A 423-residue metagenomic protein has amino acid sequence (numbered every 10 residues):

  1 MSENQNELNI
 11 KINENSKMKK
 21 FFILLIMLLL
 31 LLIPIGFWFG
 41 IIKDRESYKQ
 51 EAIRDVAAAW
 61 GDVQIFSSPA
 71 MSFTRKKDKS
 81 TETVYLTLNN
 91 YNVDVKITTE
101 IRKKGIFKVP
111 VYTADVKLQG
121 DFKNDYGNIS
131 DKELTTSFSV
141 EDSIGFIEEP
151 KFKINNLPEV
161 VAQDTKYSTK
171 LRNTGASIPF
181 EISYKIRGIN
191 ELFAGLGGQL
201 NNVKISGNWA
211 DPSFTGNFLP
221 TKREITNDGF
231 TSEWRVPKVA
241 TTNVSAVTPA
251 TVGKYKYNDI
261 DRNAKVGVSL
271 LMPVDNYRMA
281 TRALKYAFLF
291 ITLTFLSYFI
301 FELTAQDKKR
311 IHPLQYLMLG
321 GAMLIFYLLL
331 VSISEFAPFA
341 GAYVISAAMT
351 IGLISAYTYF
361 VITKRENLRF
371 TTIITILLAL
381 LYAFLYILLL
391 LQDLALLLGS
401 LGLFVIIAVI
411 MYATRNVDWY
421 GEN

Functional and structural regions predicted by a protein language model:
M1-E14: N-terminal Lys/Arg-rich, disordered targeting/topogenic segments
K19, I35-F39, P273-A283, I387 (+1 more regions): Glycine- and acidic
F21-F37: Hydrophobic membrane-insertion alpha-helices, especially the h-region of bacterial N-terminal signal peptides
W38-V63: Alpha-helical transmembrane signal-anchor/signal-peptide segments
S47, E51, A58, D78-A264: Soluble non-transmembrane domains of integral membrane proteins
A57-S80: Short extracytoplasmic
D259-I291, H312: Cytosolic-side membrane-insertion boundary helix
F288-N423: Generic detector of multi-pass transmembrane helix bundles and their immediately adjacent loops in polytopic membrane
